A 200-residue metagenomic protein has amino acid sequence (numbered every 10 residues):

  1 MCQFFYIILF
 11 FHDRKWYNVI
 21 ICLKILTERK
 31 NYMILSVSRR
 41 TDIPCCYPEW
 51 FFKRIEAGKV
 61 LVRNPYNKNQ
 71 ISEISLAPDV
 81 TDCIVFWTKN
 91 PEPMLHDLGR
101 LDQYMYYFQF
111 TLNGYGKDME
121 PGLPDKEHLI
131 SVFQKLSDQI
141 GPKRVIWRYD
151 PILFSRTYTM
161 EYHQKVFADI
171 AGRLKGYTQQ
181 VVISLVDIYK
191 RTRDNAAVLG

Functional and structural regions predicted by a protein language model:
M1-H12, V19-I21: Hydrophobic alpha-helical signal peptides and transmembrane signal-/tail-anchor segments that drive secretory-pathway
Y17, I21-M119, K126-P142: Conserved Radical SAM active-site core
V37-T41, G122-L123, T157-M160, Q164: Short, charged/polar micro-motifs that form catalytic or ligand-binding hotspots
P91, Q109-G122, Y149-R156, I188-R191: Conserved radical SAM core fold
H128-N195: Conserved C-terminal portion of the radical SAM core fold that forms the substrate/S-adenosylmethionine-binding
A197-G200: Glycine-rich tight-turn/loop motif centered on a GG-T
